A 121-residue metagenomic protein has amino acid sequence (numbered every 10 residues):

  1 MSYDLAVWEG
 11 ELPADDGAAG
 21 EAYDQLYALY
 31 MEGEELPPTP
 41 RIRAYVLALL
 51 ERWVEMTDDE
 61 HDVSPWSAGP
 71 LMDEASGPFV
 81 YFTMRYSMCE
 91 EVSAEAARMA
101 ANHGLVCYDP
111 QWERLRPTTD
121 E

Functional and structural regions predicted by a protein language model:
M1-E121: Acidic (Asp/Glu-rich) sequence patches and key acidic residues that form negatively charged surfaces used
